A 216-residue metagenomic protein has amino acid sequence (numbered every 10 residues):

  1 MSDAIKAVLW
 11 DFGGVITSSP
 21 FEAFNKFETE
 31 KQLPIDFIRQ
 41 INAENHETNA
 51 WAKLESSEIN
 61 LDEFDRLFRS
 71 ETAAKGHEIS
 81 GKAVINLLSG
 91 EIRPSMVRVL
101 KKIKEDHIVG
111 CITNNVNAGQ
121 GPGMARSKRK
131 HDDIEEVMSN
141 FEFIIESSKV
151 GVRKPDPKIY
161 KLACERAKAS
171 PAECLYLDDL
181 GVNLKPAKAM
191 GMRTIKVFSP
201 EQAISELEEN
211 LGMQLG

Functional and structural regions predicted by a protein language model:
M1-K6, G121-G216: Asp-based, Mg2+/Mn2+-dependent phosphohydrolase catalytic module
D3-P94, R98, E105, V116 (+1 more regions): N-terminal helical cap/lid subdomain that shapes the substrate entry/recognition surface in HAD-like hydrolases
D11-G14, S57, I103, C111 (+2 more regions): Generic structural signal for small/hydrophobic residues in well-ordered secondary structure, especially within
K26, L67, R98, K102 (+4 more regions): Residue-level signal for well-ordered alpha-helical scaffold segments within enzymatic catalytic domains
E105-D106, N140: Structured helix-beta-strand junction loops
I108-V109, R193: Residue-level detector of anion-binding/catalytic polar loops
C111-T113, Y176: Structural beta-sheet core signal
N114-V116, K149: Histidine-centered beta-alpha loop that forms part of the nucleotide-sugar donor binding/catalytic region in diverse
